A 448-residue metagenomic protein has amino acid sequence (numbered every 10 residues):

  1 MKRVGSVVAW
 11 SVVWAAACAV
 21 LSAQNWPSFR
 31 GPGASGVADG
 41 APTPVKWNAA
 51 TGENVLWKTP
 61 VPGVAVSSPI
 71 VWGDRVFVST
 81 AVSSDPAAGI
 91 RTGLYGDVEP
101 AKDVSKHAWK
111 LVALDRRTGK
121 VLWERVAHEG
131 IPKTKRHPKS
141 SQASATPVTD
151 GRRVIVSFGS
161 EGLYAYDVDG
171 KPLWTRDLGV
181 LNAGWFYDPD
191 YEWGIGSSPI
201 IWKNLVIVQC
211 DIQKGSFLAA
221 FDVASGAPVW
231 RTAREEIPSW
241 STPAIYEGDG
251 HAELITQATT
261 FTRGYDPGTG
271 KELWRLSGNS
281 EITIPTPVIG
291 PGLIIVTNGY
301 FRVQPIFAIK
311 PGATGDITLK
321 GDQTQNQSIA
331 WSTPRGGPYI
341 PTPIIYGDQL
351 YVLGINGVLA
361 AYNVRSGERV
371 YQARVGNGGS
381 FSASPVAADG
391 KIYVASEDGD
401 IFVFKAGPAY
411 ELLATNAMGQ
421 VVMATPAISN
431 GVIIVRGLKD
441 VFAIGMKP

Functional and structural regions predicted by a protein language model:
M1-K2: N-terminal hydrophobic targeting signals that begin at the initiator methionine
V7-V20: Bacterial N-terminal signal peptides
S22-P448: Noncatalytic, solvent-exposed loop/strand surfaces of beta-propeller-type extracellular/periplasmic domains
